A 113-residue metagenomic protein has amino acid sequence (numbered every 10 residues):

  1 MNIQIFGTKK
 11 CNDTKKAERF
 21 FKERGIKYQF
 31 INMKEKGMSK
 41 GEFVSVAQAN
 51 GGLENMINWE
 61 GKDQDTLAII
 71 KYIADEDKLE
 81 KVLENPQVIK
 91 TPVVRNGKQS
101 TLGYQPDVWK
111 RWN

Functional and structural regions predicted by a protein language model:
M1-R24, Y28-M33: Local sequence-structure signature of Cys/Sec-based thiol-disulfide redox active-site neighborhoods
M33-N113: Thiol/selenol-based redox catalytic cores and closely related redox-interacting motifs
